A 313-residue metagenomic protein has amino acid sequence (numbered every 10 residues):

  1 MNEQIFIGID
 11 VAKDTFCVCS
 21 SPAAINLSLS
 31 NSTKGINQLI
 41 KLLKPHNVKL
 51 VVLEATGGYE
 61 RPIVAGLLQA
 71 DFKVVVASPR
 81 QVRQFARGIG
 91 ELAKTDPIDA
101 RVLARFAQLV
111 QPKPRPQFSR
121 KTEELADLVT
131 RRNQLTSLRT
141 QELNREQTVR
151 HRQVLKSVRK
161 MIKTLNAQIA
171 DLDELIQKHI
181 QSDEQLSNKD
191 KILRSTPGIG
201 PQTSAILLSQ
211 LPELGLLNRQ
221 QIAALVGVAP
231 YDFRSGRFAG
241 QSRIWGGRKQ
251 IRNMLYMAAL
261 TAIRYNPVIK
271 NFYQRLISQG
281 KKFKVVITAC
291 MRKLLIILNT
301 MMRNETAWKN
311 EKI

Functional and structural regions predicted by a protein language model:
M1-K156, K160-N166: Phosphate- and other anionic-substrate recognition elements at nucleic-acid/protein interfaces
V102, S157-K160, T164, I206 (+5 more regions): Amphipathic alpha-helical interaction segments
L103, L135, L255, G280 (+1 more regions): A residue-level signal for conserved active-site and pocket-lining positions in enzyme catalytic cores
E146-Q202, L211, N266: Helix-hairpin-helix/helix-loop-helix acidic hairpins
P201, A205-Q279, F283, N310-K312: Phosphate-backbone recognition surface of nucleic-acid-processing proteins
S278-I313: Basic, amphipathic alpha-helical segments enriched in Lys/Arg and hydrophobic/aromatic residues
